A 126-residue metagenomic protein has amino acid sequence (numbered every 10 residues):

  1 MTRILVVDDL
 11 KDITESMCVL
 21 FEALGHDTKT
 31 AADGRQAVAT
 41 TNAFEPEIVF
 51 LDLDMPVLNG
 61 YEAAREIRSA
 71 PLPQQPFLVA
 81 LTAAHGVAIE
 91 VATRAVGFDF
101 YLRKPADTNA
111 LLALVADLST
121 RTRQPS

Functional and structural regions predicted by a protein language model:
K11-K29: Two-component/phosphorelay signaling modules centered on CheY-like receiver
A31-R35: Conserved Asp/Asn-Gly motif in the active-site loop of CheY-like receiver
F44-F50: Active-site beta3 strand of CheY-like receiver
M55: Receiver (REC) domain active-site loop signature in two-component systems and cognate sites in sensor histidine kinases
V79-L81: Hydrophobic/aromatic residues positioned on beta-strands within the core alpha/beta folds
L102-K104: Residues at the ends of beta-strands that form strand-to-helix hinge/output surfaces
A106-A116: C-terminal output helix
